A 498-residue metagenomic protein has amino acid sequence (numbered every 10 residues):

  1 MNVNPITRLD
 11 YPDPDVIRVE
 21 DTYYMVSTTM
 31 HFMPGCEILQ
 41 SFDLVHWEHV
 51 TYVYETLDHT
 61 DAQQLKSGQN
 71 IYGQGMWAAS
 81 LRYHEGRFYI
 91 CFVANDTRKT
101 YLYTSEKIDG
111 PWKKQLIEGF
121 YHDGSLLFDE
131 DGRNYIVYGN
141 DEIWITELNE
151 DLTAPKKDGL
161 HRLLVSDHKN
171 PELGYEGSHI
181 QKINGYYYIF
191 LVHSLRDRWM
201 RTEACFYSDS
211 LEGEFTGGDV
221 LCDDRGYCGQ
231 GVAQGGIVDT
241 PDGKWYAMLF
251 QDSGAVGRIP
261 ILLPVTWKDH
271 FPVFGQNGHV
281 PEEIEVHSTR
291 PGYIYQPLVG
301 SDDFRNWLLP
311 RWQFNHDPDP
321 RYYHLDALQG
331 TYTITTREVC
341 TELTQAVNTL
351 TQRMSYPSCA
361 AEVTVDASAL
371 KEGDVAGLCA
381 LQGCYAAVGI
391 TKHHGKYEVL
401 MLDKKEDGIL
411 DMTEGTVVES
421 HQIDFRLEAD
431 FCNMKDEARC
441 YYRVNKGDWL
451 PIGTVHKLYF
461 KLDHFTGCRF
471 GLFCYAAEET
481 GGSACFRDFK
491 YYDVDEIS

Functional and structural regions predicted by a protein language model:
M1-S498: Carbohydrate-active catalytic/glycan-binding domains of CAZyme proteins, especially the secreted or lumenal ectodomains
